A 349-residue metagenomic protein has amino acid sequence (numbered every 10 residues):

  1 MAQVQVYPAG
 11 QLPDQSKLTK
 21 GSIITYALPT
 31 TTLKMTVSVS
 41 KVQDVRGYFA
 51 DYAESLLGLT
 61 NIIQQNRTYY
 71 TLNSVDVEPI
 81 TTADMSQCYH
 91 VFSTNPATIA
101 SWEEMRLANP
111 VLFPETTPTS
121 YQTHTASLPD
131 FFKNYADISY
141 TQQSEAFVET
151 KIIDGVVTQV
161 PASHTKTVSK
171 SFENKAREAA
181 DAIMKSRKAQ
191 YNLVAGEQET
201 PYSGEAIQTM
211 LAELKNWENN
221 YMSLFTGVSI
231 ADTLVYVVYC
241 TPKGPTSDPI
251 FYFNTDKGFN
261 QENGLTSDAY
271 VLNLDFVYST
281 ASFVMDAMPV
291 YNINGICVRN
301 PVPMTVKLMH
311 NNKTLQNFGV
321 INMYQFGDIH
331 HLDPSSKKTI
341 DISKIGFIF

Functional and structural regions predicted by a protein language model:
Q3-F349: N-terminal amphipathic/basic membrane-interacting segments and domains, especially the gasdermin N-terminal
